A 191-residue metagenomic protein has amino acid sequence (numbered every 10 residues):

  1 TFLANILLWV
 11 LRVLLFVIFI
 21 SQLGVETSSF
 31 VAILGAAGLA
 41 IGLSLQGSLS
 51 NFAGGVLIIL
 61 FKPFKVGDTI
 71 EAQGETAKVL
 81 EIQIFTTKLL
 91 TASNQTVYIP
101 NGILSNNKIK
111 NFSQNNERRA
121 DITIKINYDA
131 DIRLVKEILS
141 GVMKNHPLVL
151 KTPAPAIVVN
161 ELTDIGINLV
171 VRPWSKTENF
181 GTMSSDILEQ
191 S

Functional and structural regions predicted by a protein language model:
T1-L60, A92, T96-E117: Membrane-contacting alpha-helices and adjoining membrane-interface segments in channel/transport-associated proteins
F2, F64, F85, V159-L162 (+1 more regions): Aromatic-residue hotspot detector
L7-V10, E71, T152-V159: Glycine/charge-rich, flexible interdomain linkers and switch-proximal surface loops that mediate coupling
W9, S113-N115, I132, D164 (+1 more regions): Generic alpha-helical segment signature
V13, L43, Q73, D129 (+1 more regions): Residues at alpha-helix boundaries and the short loops/turns that link adjacent helices
I59-K151, W174: Soluble accessory domains appended to multi-pass membrane transport proteins
A130, S140, L150-S191: Solvent-exposed, non-transmembrane regulatory segments of membrane-associated proteins
